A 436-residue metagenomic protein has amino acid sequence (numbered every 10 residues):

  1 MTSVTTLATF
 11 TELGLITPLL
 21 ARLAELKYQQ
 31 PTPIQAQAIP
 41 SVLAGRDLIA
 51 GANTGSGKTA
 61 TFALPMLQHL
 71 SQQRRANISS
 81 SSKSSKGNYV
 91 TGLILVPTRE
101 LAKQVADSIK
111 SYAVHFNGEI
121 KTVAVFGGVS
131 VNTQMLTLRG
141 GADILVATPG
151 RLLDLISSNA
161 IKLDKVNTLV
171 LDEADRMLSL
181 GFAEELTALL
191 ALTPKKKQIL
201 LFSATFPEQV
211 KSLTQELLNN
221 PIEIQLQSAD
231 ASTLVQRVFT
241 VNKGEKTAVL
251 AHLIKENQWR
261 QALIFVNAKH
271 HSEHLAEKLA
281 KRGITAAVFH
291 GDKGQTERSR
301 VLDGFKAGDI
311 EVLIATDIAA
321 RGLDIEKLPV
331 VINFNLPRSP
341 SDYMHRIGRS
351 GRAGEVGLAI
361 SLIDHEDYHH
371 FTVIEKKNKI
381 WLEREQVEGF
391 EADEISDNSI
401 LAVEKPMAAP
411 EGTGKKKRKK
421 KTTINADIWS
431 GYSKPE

Functional and structural regions predicted by a protein language model:
T2-N398: Conserved helicase RecA-like core
W381-E436: Non-catalytic, charged low-complexity extensions flanking SF2 helicase motor domains
